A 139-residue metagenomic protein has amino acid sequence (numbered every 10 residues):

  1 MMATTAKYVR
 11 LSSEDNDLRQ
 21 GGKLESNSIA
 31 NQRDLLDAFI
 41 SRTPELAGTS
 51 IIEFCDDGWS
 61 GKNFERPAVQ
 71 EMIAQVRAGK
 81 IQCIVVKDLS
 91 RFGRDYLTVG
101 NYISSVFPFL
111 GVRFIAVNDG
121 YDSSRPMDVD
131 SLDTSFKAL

Functional and structural regions predicted by a protein language model:
M1-L139: Short, structured surface patches at the beginning of a domain
